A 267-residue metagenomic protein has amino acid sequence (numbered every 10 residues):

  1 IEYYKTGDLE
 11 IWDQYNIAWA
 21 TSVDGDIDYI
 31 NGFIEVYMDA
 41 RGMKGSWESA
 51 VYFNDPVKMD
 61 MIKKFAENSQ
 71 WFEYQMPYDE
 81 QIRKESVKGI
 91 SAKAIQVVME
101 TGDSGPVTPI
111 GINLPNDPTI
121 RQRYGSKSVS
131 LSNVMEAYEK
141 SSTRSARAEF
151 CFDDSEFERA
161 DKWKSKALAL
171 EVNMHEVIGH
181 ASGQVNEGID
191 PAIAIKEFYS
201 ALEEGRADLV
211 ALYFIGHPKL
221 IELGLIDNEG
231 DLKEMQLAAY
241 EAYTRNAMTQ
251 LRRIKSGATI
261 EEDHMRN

Functional and structural regions predicted by a protein language model:
I1-E158, K164: Contiguous, non-catalytic segments that form substrate-binding/exosite surfaces or channel walls
Y4, D8, E73-M76, A181 (+4 more regions): A generic secondary-structure signal for well-formed alpha-helical elements
S142-D154, E176-D190: Active-site-adjacent bridging/hinge elements
E149-F150, F157-E158, E171, G179 (+2 more regions): Eukaryotic, compositionally biased intrinsically disordered regions
D161-L170, Y199-R206, L232-T244, H264: Secondary-structure capping and boundary motifs in well-ordered enzyme cores
A167-Q184, E204-D208, L212: Active-site recognition of the HExxH zinc-binding catalytic motif
G183-G205: Post-HEXXH active-site segment of zinc metalloproteases
L212-N267: Long, well-structured alpha-helical subdomains associated with metal-dependent extracellular/ecto-lumenal hydrolases
